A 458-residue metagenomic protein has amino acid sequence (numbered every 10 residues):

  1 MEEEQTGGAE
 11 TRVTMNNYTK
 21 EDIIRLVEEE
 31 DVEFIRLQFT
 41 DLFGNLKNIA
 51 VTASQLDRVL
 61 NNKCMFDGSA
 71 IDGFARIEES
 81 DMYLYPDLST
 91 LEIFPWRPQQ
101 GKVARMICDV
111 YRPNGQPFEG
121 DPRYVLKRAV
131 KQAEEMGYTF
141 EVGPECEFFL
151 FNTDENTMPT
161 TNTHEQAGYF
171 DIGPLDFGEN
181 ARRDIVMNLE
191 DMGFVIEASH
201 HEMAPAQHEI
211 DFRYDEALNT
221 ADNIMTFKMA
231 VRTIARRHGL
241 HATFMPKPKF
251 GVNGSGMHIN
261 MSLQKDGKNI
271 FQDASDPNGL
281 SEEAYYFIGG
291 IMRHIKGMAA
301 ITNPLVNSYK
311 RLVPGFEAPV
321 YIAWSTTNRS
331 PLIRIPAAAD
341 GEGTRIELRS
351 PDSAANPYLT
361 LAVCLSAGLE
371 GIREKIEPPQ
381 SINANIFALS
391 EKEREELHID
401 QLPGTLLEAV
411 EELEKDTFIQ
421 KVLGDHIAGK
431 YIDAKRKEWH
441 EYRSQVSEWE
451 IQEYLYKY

Functional and structural regions predicted by a protein language model:
E2-Y458: Glycine-rich, acidic/polar active-site loops that bind/position phosphate-bearing ligands
